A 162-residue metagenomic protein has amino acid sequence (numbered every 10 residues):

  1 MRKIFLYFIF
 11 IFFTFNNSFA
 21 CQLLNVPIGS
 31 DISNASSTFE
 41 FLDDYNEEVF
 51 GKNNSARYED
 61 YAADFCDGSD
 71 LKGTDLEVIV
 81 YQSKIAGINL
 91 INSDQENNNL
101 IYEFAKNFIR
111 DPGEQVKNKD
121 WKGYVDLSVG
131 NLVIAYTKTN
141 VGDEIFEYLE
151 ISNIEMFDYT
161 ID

Functional and structural regions predicted by a protein language model:
I4-N16: Sec-dependent N-terminal signal peptides
F8-I9, L23, L71: Generic detector of short alpha-helix boundary/capping microenvironments and adjacent low-complexity segments
A20-A62, Q82-D162: Non-cytosolic coordination micro-motifs
Y58-Q82: Short, compositionally biased low-complexity segments enriched in polar/charged residues
